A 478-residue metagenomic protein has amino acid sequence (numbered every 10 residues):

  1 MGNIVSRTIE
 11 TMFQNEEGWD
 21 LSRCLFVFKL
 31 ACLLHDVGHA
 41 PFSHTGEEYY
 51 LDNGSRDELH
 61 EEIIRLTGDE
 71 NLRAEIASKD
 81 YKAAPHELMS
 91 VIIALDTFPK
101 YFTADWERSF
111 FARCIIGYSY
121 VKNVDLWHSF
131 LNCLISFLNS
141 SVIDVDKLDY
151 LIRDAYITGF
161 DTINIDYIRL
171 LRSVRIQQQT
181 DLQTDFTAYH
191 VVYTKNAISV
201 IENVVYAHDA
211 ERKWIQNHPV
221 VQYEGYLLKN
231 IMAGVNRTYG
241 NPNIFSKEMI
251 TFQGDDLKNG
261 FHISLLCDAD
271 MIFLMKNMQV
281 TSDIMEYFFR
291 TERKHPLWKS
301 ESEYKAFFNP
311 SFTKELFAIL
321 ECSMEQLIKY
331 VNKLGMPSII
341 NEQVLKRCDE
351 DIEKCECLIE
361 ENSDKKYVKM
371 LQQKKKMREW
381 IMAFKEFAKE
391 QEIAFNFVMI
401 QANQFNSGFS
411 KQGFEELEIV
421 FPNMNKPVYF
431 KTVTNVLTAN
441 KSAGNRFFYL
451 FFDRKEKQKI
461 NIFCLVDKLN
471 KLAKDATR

Functional and structural regions predicted by a protein language model:
G2-L30, H39-R478: Histidine-centered, transition-metal-coordinating active-site segments
